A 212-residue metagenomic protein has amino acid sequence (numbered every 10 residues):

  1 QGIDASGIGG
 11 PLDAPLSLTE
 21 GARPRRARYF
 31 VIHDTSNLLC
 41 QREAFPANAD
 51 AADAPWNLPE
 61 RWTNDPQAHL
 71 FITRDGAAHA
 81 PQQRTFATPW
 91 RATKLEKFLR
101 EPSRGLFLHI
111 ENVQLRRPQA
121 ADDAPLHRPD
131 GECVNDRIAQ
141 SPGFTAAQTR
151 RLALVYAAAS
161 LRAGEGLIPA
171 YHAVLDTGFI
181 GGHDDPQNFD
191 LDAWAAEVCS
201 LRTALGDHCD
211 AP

Functional and structural regions predicted by a protein language model:
Q1, L108, R116-P212: Basic/polar, cationic surfaces and motifs that engage anionic cell-wall and phosphate/carboxylate ligands
Q1-I8: N-terminal low-complexity, Pro/Thr/Ser-rich intrinsically disordered segments that act as propeptides or flexible
L12-T85: Short, conserved "active-site rim" segments that organize catalytic pockets and cofactor/ligand binding
S17-E20, Q67, E96-K97, V134-A146: Second-shell loop/turn segments in exported
R23-R25, T63, R100-L106, S141-T149: Solvent-exposed, acidic/flexible segments
H33-T35, I110-L115: Short loop/turn segments at strand-loop or loop-helix junctions that form parts of catalytic or ligand-binding pockets
T73, Q82-Q83, R100-G105, V113: Active-site cradle of extracellular carbohydrate-active enzymes
F86-F98: Alpha-helical scaffolding within the catalytic cores of extracellular/periplasmic polymer-degrading hydrolases
